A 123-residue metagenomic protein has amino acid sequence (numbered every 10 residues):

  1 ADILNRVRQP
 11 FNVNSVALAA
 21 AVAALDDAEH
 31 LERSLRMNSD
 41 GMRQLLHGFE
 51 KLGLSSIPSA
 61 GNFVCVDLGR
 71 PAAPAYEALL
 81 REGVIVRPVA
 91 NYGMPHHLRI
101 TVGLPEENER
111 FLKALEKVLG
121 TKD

Functional and structural regions predicted by a protein language model:
A1-E50, L54-I57: PLP-dependent aminotransferase class I/II
D2, A19, Y76, E109-L112: Generic structural signal for individual residues within well-ordered alpha-helical segments across diverse proteins
P10-N12, N62, D67, P88-G93 (+1 more regions): Residue-level preference for alpha-helix termini and adjacent loops
L35, L46, Y76, L112-L115: A generic alpha-helix structural signal
S39, G48-E82, L98: Conserved PLP-binding catalytic core of the aspartate aminotransferase-like
A78-E82, R87, N91-D123: PLP-dependent enzyme catalytic core of the Aspartate aminotransferase-like
